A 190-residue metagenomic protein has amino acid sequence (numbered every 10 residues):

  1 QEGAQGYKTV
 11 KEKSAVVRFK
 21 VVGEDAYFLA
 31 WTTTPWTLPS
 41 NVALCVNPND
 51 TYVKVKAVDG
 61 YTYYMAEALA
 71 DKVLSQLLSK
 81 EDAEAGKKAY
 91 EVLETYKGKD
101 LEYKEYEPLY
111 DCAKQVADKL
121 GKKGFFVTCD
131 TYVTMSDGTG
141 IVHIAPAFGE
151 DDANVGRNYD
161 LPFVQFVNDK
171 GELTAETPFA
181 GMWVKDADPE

Functional and structural regions predicted by a protein language model:
Q1-W31, W36-L38: Active-site cores that bind ATP or allylic diphosphates and position pyrophosphate for catalysis
A26-L29, P35-E190: Non-cofactor substrate-recognition interfaces
